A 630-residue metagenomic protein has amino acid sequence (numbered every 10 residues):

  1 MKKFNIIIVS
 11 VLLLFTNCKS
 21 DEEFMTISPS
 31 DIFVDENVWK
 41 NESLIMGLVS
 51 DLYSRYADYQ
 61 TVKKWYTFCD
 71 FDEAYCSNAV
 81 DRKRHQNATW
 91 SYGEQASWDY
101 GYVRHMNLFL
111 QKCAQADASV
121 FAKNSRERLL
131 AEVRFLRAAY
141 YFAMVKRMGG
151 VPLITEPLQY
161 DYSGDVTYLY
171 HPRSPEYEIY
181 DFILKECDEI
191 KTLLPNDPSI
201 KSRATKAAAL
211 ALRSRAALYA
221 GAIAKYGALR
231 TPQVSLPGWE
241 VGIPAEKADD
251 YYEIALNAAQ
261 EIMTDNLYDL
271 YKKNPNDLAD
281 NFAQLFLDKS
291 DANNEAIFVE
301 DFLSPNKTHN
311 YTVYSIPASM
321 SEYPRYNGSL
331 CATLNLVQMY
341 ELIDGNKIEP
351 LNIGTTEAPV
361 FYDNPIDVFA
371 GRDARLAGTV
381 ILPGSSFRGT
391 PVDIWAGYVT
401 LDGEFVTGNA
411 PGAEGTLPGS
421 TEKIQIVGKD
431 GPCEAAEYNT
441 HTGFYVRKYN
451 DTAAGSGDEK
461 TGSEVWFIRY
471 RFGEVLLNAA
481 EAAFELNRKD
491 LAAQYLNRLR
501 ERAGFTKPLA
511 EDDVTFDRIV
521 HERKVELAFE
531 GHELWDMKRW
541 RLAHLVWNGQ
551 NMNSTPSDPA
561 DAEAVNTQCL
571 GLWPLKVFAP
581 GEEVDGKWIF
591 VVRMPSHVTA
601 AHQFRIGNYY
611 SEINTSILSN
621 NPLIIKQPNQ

Functional and structural regions predicted by a protein language model:
M1-P29: Bacterial Sec-dependent N-terminal signal peptides
C18-K19, D99-Y102, F182, D277-L342 (+5 more regions): Long, intrinsically disordered, low-complexity segments
K19-D81, V151, T155, D188 (+4 more regions): An aromatic- and glycine-enriched ligand-binding surface/loop that stacks and positions planar moieties
V34-Q60, S77-M148, T167-K206, N364-P365 (+5 more regions): Conserved, well-structured interaction surfaces
